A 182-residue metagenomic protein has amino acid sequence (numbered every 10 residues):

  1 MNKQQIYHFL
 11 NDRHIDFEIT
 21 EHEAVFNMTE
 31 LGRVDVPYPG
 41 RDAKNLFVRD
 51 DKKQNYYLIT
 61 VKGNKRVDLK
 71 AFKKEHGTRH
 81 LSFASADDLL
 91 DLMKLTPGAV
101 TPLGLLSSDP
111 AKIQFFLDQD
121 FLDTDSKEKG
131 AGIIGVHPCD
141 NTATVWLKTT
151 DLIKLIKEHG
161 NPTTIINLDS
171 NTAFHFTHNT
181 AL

Functional and structural regions predicted by a protein language model:
M1-L182: Extended, low-hydrophobicity, polar/charged segments
